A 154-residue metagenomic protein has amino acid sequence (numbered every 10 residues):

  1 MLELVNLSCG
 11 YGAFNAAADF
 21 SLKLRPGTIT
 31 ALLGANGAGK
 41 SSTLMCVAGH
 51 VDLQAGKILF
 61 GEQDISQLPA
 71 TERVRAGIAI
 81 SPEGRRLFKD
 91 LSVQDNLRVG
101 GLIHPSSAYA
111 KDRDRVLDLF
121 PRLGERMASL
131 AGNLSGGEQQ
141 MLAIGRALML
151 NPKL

Functional and structural regions predicted by a protein language model:
G12, T30, L68, V93-K111 (+1 more regions): ABC-type ATPase nucleotide-binding domains, specifically the catalytic core motifs of the NBD
L33-A35: The feature captures the beta-strand-to-loop junction immediately N-terminal to the Walker
A48: Helix-to-loop junction immediately C-terminal to a conserved catalytic motif
G56-Q63, A76, Y109-R113: Conserved ABC transporter NBD signature motif
L130-L134, E138: Conserved ABC ATPase signature
A147-L148: ABC ATPase C-loop
N151: Conserved catalytic motifs of ABC-family nucleotide-binding domains
